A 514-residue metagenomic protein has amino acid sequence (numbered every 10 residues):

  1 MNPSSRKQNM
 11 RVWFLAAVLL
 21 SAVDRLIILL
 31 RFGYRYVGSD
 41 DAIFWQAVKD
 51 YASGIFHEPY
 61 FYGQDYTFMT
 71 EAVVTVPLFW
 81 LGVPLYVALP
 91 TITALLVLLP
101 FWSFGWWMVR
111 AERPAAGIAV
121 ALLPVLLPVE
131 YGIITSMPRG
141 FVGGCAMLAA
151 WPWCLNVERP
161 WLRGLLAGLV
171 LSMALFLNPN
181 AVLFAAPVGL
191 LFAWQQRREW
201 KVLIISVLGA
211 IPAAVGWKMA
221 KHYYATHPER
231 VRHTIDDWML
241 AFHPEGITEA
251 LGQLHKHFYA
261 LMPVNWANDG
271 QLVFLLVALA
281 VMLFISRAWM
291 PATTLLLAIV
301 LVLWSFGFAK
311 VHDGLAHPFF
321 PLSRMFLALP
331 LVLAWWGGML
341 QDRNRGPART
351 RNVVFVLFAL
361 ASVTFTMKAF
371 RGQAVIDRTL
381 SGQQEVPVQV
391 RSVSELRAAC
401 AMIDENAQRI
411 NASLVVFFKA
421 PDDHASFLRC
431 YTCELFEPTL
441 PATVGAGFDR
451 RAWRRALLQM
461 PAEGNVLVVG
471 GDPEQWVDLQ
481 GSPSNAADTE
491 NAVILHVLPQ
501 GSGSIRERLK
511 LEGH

Functional and structural regions predicted by a protein language model:
R11, T91-R113, L279-S286: Transmembrane-helix motifs of polytopic, lipid-linked glycan transferases
F14-V18, V207-P212, M290, L296 (+1 more regions): Signature aromatic-anchored transmembrane alpha helix within multi-pass, membrane-resident enzymes that catalyze glycan
I28-R31, A72, Y86, V97-P100 (+2 more regions): Aromatic- and kink-enriched transmembrane "portal" helix at the membrane-lumen/periplasm boundary that abuts
L29-S39, A52-V76, W80-V87: Membrane-proximal lumenal/periplasmic loop motifs of glycosylation machinery
A146-G164: Membrane-interface transmembrane helices that cradle and orient dolichyl/undecaprenyl
R163-P179, A186-V188, G209-P212: Membrane-interface alpha helices of multi-pass inner-membrane proteins
L183-F184, Q271-L275, L297, F308-T350: Hydrophobic/aromatic-rich transmembrane helices and adjacent perimembrane loops
V356-R429, G501, I505-H514: Membrane-embedded, lumen/periplasm-facing catalytic core of multi-pass transferases that use lipid-linked donors
